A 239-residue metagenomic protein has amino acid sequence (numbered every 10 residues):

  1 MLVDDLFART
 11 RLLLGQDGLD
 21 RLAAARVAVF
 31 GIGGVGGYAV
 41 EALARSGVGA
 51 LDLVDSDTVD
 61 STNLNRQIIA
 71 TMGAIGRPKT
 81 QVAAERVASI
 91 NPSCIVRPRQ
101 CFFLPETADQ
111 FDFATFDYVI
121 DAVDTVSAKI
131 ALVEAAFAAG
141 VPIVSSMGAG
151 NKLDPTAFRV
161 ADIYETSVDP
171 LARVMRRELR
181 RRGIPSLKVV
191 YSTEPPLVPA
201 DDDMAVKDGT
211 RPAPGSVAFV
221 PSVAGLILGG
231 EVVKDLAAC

Functional and structural regions predicted by a protein language model:
M1-A28: N-terminal charged helix/coil linker that caps or initiates catalytic domains
L2-V3, F111-F116, V123-A131, A138 (+4 more regions): Glycine-rich phosphate/adenylate-binding loop
V29-G31, V54: Conserved N-terminal Rossmann-fold NAD(P)-binding element of oxidoreductases
V35-G36: Hydrophobic/small residue at the entry helix of a nucleotide-binding pocket
A44-A50, A138: Conserved S-adenosyl-L-methionine
V48, L53-N91: Glycine-rich phosphate-binding loop and adjoining beta1-alpha1-beta2 segment of Rossmann-like nucleotide-binding folds
Q100-A108: Conserved SAM/SAH-binding loop
